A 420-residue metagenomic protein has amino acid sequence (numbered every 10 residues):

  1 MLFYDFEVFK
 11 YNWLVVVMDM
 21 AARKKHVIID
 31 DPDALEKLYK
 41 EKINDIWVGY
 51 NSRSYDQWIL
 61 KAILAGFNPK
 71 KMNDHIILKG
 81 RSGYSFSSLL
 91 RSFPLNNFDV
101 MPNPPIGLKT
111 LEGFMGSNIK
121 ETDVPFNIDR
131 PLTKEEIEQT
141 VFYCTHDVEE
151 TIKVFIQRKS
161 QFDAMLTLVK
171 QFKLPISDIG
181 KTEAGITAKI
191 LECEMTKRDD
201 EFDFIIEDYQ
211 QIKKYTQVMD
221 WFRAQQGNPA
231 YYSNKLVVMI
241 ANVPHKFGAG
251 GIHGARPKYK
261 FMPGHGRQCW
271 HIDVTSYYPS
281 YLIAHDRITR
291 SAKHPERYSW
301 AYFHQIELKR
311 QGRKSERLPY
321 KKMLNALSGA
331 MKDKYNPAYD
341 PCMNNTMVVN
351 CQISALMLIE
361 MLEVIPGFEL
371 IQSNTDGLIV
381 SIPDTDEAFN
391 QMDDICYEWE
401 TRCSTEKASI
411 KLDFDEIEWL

Functional and structural regions predicted by a protein language model:
M1-S82, F86, S233, A241-N242 (+1 more regions): Conserved RNase H-like, two-metal-ion catalytic cores of nucleic-acid enzymes
Y4, Y50, F98, I272 (+1 more regions): Active-site flanking residues adjacent to catalytic metal/cofactor-binding acidic residues
V8-F9, S52-D56, P102-P105, T275-Y277 (+2 more regions): Short, solvent-exposed loop/turn segments at secondary-structure junctions
N12-V16, Q57-I63, S280-I283, S381-D384 (+1 more regions): A short acidic (Asp/Glu
W47, S52, Q57, G66-E149: Active-site-proximal helix-loop-helix substrate-binding element of RNase H-like nuclease domains
L95, M101-L108, N118, D123-E135 (+3 more regions): Helical catalytic core of nucleic-acid polymerases
F114-T122, I128-T275, P279, M361-E363 (+3 more regions): Conserved "right-hand" nucleotidyltransferase catalytic core of DNA-directed polymerases
